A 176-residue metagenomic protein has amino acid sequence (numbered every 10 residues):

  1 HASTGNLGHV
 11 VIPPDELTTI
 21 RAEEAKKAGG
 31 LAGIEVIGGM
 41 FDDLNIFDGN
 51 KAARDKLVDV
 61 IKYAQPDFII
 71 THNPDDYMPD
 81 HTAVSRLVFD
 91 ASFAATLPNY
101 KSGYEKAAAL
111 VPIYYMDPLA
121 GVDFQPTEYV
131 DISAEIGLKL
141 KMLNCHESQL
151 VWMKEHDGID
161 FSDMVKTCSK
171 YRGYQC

Functional and structural regions predicted by a protein language model:
H1-A64: Active-site rim/loop-helix segments in enzyme catalytic domains that contact anionic ligands
I12, D48-C176: Metal-dependent de-N-acetylase/amidase catalytic core
